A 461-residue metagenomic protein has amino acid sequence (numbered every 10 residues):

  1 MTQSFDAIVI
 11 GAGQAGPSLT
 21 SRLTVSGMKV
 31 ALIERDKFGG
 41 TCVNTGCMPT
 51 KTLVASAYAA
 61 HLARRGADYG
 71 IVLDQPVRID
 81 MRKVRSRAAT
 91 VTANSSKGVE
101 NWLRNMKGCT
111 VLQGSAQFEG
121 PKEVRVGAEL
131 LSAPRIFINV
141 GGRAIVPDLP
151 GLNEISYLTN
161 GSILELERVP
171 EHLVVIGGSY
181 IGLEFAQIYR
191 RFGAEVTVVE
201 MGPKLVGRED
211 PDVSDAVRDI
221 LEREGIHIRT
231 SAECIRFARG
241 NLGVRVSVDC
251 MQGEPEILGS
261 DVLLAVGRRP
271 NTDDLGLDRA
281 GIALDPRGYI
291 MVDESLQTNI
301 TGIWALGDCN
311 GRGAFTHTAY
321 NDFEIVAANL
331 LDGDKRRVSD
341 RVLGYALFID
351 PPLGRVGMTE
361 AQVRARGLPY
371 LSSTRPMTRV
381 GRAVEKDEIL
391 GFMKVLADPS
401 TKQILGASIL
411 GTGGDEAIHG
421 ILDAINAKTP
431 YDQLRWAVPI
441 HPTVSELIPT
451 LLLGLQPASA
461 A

Functional and structural regions predicted by a protein language model:
T2-F5, Q14, R22-M28, I33-V169 (+8 more regions): Glycine-rich flavin
D6-I8, A31, V174, W304: Conserved beta-strand elements of the Class I
I8-I10, A116, L131-G141, V175-I176 (+4 more regions): Short hydrophobic core segments
I10-D36, T41, M48, T52-A59 (+2 more regions): Flexible, glycine-rich terminal cap/loop adjacent to redox cofactors in electron-transfer oxidoreductases
G16, S179-G182, A319: Catalytic nucleophile loop
C47, V140-E195, V199, H227 (+3 more regions): Glycine-rich dinucleotide-binding loop and its adjacent helix/turn
D74, T110-Q113, Q117-R125, G193-E294 (+2 more regions): A Rossmann-like FAD-binding core segment of flavoenzymes
N153-P170, E256-D332: FAD-site-proximal beta/loop scaffold in flavoenzymes
